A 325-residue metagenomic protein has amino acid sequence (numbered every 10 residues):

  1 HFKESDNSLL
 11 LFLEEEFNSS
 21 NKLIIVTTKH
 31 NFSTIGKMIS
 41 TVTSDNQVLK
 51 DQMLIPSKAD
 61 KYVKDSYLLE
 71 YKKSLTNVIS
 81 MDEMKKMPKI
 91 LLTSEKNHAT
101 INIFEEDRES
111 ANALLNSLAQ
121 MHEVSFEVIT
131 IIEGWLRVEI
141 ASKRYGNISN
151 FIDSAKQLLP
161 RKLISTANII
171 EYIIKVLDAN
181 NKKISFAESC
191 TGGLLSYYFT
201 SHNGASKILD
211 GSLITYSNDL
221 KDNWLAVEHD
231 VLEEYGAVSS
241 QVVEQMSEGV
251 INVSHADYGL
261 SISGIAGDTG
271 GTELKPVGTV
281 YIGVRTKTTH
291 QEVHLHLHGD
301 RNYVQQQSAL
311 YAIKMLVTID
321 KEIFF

Functional and structural regions predicted by a protein language model:
H1-T93, S110-A119, N147-F325: Short alpha-helical segments enriched in small residues
L91-F151: An accessory alpha-helical subdomain
